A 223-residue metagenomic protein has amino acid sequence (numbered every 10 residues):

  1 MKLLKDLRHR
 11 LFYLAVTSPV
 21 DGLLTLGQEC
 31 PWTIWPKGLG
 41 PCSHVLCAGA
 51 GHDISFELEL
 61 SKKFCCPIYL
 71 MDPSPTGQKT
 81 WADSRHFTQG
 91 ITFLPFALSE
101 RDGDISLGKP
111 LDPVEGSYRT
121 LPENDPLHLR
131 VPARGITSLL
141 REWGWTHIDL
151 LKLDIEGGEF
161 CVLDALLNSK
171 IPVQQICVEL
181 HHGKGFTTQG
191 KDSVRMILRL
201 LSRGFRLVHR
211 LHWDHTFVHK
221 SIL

Functional and structural regions predicted by a protein language model:
M1-L223: Phosphate/nucleotide-binding beta-alpha loop and adjacent structural elements of enzyme active sites
